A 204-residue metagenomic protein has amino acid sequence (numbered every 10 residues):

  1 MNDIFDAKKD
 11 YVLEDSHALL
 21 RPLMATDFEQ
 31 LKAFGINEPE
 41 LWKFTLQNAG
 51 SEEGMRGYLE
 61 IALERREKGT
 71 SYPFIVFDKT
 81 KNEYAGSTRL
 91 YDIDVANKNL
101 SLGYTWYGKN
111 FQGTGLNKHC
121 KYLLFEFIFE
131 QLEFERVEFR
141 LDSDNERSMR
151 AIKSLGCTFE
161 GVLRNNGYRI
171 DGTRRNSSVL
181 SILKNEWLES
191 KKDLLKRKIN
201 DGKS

Functional and structural regions predicted by a protein language model:
M1-T114, F127, T173-S204: GNAT-family acyltransferases
G113-F127, R150: Conserved acetyl-CoA-binding loop-helix of GNAT-fold acetyltransferases
E130-R140: Conserved GNAT acetyl-CoA-binding A-motif
F139-M149: Conserved beta-strand-loop-alpha-helix junction that forms the acyl-donor binding cleft
R140, T158-T173: Conserved catalytic-core motifs of GNAT/GCN5-like acyltransferases
I152-K153, L180: Conserved active-site tyrosine of GNAT-family acetyltransferases
